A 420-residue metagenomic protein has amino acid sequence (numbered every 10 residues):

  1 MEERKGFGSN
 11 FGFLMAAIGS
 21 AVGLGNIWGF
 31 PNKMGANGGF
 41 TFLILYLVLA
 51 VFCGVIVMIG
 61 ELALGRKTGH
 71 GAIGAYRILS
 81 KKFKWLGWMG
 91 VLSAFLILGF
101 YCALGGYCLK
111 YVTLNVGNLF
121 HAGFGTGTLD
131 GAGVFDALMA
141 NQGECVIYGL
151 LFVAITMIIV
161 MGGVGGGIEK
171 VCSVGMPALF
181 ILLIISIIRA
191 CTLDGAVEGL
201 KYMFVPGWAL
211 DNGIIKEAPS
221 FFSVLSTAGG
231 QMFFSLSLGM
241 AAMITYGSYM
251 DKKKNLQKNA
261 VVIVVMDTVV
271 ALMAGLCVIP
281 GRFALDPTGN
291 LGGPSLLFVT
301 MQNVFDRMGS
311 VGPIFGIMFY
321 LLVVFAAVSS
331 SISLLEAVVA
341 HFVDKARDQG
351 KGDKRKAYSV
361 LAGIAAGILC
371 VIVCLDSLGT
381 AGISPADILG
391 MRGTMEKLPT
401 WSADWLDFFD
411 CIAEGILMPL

Functional and structural regions predicted by a protein language model:
M1-G29, V57-L62, R66-I78, K84-W85 (+1 more regions): Membrane-interface "cap" regions at the ends of multi-pass membrane proteins
E2-F7, F11, E169, S173-I332 (+2 more regions): Membrane-embedded translocation segments of transport machinery
E2-R4, N32-N37, K67-M89, A103-G165 (+4 more regions): Inter-helical loop and helix-membrane interface segments of multi-pass membrane transporters/permeases
K5, M34-G60, L86, E144-C145: Extracellular loop-to-transmembrane helix junctions
S9-L47, A241-I244, K258-V261, V265-M266: Transmembrane helix-boundary motif of multi-pass solute transporters/channels
G12-I18, M89-V91, L119-M161, S237-I244 (+3 more regions): Transmembrane alpha-helical segments of multi-pass small-molecule transport proteins
Y46-G54, V91-V116, Y148-G162, P177-A190 (+4 more regions): Hydrophobic core segments of alpha-helical transmembrane domains in multi-pass membrane transport and ion-translocation
A327-L334, Y358-S377, I388-A403, D407-L420: Hydrophobic alpha-helical segments of multi-pass membrane transport proteins
